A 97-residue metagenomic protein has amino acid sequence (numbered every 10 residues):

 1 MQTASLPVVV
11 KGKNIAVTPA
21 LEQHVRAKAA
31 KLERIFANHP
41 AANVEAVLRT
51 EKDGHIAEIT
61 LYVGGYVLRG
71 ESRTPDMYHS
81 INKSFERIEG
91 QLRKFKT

Functional and structural regions predicted by a protein language model:
M1-T97: N-terminal, polar/charged subdomain of small-to-medium soluble alpha/beta proteins
